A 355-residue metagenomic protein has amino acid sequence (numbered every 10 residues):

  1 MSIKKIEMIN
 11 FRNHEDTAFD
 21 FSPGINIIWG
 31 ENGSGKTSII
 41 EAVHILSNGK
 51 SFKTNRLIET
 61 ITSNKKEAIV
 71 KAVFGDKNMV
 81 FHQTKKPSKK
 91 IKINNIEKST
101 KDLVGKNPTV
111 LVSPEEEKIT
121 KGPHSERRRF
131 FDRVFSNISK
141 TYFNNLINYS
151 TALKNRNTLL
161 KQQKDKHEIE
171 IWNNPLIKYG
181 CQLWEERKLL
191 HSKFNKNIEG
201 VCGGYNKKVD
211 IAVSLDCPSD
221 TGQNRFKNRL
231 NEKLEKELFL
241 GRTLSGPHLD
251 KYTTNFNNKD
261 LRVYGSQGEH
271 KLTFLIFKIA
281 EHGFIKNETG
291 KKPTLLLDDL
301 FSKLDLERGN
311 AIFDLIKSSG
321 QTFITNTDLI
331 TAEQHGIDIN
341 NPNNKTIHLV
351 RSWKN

Functional and structural regions predicted by a protein language model:
M1-E31, H167-K178, Q182-T294, K303 (+5 more regions): Conserved NTPase motor "head" modules and their coupling/switch loops across ABC/AAA+ ATPases, GTPases, and GHKL ATPases
K36: Conserved lysine of the Walker
H44: Helix-to-loop junction immediately C-terminal to a conserved catalytic motif
S47-E126, D132-I138, Y142, N195 (+2 more regions): Nucleotide-state sensing region of NTPase/ATPase domains
A72, Q321-D328: Structural recognition of the conserved hydrophobic beta-strand(s) that form the central parallel beta-sheet of P-loop
L103-K106, S113-K178, S352-N355: A conserved P-loop NTPase coupling/switch region
D298-L300: Walker B catalytic acidic pair
